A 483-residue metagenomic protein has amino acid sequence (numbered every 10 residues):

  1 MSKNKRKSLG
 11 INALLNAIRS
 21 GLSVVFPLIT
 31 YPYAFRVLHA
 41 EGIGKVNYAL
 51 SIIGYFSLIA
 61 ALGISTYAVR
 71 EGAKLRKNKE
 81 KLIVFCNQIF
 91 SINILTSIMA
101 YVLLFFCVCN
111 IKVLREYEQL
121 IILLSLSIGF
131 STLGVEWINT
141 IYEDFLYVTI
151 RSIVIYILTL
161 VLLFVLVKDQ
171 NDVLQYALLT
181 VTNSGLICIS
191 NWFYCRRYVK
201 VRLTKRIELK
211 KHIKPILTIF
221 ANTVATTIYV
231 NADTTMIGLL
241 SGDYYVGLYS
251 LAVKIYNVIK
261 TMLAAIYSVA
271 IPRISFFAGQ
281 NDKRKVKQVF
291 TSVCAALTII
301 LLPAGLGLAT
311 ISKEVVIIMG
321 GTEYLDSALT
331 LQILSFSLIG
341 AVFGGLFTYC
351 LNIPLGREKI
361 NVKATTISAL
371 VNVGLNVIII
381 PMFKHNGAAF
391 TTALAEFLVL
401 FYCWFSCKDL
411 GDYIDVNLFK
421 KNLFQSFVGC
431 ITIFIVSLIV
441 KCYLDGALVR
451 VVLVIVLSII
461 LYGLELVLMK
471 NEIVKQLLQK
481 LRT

Functional and structural regions predicted by a protein language model:
M1-F26, E80-I83, R206-N222, S327 (+2 more regions): N-terminal membrane topogenesis motif
M1-K5, L146-T149, V173-T180, I189-V230 (+5 more regions): Interhelical loop/hinge segments that connect adjacent transmembrane helices in multipass membrane
K7-T66, Y101, L160, T180 (+3 more regions): Signature of the first transmembrane helix
L28, A60-A61, T66, N87-Q119 (+7 more regions): Alpha-helical transmembrane segments of multi-pass membrane transport and lipid-handling proteins
Y31, A61-K77, A252, Y256-C294 (+2 more regions): Helix-loop junctions and terminal segments of transmembrane helices in multi-pass membrane transport/translocation
Y48, E118, I122-S125, T149-R197 (+5 more regions): Hydrophobic alpha-helical transmembrane segments
E118, G129-I150, F336-I367: Membrane-interface junctions at transmembrane-helix termini in multi-pass inner-membrane proteins
S437-T483: Membrane-proximal transmembrane or re-entrant/amphipathic helices at the cytosolic face
